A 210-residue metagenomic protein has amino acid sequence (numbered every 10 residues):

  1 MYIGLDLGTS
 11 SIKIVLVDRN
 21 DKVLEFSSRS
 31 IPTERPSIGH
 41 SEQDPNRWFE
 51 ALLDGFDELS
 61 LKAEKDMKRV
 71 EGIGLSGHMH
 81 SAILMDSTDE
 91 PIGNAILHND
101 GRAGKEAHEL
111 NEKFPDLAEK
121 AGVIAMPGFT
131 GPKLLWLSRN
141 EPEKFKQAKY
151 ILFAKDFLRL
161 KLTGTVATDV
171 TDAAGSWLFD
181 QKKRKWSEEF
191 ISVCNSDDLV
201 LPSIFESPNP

Functional and structural regions predicted by a protein language model:
M1-N94, E119, Q147, P202: N-terminal glycine/serine-rich phosphate-binding loop of ATP-dependent small-molecule kinases, especially carbohydrate
T9, L117-P210: Gly/Ser/Thr-rich active-site cleft segment
N20, S87-T88, K113, N140-P142 (+1 more regions): Short loop segments at secondary-structure junctions
S27-T33, A107, L162, P208: Short, small-residue-rich loop/turn micro-motifs
L61-K65, E112, R139, E143: Secondary-structure boundary motif
D100: Carbohydrate-associated surface elements
G104-D116: Hinge/lid segment of periplasmic solute-binding proteins
